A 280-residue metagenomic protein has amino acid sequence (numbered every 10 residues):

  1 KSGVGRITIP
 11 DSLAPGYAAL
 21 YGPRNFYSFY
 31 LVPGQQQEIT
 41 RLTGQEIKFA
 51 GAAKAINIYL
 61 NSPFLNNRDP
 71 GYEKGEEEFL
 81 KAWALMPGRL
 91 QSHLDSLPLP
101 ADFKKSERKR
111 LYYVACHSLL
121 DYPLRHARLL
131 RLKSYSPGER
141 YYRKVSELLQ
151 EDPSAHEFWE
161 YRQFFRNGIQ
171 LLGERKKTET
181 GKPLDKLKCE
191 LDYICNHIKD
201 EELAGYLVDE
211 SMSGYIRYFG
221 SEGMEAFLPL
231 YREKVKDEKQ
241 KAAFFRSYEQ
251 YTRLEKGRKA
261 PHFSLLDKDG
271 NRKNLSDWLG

Functional and structural regions predicted by a protein language model:
K1-S106, R110, V114-Y122, H126-S134: A non-transmembrane, solvent-exposed segment enriched in polar/low-complexity residues
A52-K54, E139, F158, E238: Serine-centered coil/turn micro-motif
S96-L99, I194-K199, R232-D237: Solenoid-like repeat scaffolds
R108-G168: Extended amphipathic alpha-helical segments with heptad-repeat/coiled-coil character used for oligomerization, fusion
A127-S146, P183-I194, E222-R232, P261-H262: Alpha-helical repeat scaffolds
E151-Y218, G223-A226, A243: Long, charge-rich alpha-helical interaction segments
G205-V208, M212-L279: N-proximal helix/coil linker or "cap" segments that precede and/or mark the start of modular domains
